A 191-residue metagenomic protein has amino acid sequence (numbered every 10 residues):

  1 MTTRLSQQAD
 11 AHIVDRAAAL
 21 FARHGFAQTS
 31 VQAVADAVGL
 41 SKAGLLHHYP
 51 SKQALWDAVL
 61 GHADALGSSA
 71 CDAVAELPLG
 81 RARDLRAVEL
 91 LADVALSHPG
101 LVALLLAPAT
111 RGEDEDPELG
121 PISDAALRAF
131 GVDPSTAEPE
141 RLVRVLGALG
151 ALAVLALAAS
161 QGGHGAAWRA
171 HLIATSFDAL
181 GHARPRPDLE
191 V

Functional and structural regions predicted by a protein language model:
M1-Q8, A158, P185-V191: N-terminal intrinsically disordered/low-complexity leader segments
H12, R16, L20-A54, A58: Helix-turn-helix
A58, S69-A103: Hydrophobic alpha-helical connector segments
G61-G67: Short, basic, alpha-helical segments at the C-terminal edge of helix-turn-helix-like DNA-binding modules
S97, L101, A107, V132-P139 (+2 more regions): Amphipathic C-terminal alpha-helical segment
R111-L146, A166-A170, A174: Amphipathic alpha-helical packing segments from all-alpha helical-bundle domains
